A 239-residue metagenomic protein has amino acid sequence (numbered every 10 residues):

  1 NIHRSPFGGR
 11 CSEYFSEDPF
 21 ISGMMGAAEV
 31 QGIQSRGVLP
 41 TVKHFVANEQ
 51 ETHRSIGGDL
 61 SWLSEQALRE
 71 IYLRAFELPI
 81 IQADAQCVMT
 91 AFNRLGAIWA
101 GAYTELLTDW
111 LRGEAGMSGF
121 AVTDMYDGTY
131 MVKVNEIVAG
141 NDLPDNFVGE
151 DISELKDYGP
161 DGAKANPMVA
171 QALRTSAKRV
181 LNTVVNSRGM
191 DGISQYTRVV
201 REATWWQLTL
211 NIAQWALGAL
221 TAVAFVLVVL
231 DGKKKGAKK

Functional and structural regions predicted by a protein language model:
N1-K239: Glycoside hydrolase catalytic-domain context in secreted enzymes
